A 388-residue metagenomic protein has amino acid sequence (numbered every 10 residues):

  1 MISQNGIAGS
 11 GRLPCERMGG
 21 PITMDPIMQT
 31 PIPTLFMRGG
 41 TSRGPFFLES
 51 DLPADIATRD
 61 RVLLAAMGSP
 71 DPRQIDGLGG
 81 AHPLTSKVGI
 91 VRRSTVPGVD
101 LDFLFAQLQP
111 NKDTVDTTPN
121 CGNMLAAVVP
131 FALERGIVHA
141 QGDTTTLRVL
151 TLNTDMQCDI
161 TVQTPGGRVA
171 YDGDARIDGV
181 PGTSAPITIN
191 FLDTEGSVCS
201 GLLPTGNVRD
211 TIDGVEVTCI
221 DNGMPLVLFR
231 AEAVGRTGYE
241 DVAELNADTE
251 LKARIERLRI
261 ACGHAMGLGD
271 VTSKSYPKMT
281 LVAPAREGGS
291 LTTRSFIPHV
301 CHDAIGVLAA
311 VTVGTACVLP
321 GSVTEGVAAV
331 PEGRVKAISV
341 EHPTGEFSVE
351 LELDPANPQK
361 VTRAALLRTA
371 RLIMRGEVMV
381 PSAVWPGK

Functional and structural regions predicted by a protein language model:
G6-G11, G19-G20: Residue-identity detector for glycine
M24-K388: A glycine-rich beta-to-alpha transition motif near the start of alpha/beta enzyme domains, typified by
